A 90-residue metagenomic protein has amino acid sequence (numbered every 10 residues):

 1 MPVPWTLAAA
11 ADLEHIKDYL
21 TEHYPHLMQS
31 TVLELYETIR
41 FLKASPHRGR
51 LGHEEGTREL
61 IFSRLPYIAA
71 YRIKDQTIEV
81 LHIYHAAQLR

Functional and structural regions predicted by a protein language model:
M1-P2, R90: Absolute protein N-terminus
P2-G56, T77: Basic, Lys/Arg-enriched alpha-helical interface segments
A11, F62-R64: Short coil/turn motifs at beta-sheet boundaries
F41-L42, S63, I83: Conserved catalytic core of Hanks-type protein kinase domains
R50-L51, F62, Y71: Sterically constrained small-residue positions within well-ordered secondary structures of folded domains
E54, R64-L65: Structural motif corresponding to alpha-helix initiation and N-cap regions
T57-I61: A beta-hairpin/wing motif
Y67-I68, R72-R90: Enriched for short, Lys/Arg-rich terminal
